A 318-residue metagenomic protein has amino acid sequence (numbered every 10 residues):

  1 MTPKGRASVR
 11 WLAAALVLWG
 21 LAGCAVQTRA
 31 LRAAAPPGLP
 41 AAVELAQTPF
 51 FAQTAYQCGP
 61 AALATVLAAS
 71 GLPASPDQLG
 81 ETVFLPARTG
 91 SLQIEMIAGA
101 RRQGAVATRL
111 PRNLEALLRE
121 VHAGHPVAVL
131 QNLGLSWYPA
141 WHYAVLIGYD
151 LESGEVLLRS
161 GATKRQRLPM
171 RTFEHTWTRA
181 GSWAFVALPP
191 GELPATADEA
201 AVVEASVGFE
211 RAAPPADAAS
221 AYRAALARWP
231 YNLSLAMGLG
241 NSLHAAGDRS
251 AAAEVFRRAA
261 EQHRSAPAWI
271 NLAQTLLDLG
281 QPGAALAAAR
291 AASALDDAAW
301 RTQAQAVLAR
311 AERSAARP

Functional and structural regions predicted by a protein language model:
A25-L31, L151-L239: Noncatalytic regulatory segments and standalone regulatory/sensor domains
A25-N113, L117, L188-E192, A205-G208 (+5 more regions): Cysteine-nucleophile protease catalytic domains, especially the papain-like/related folds used in DUB/UBL proteases
V106, L110-R159: Active-site-adjacent substructure of cysteine-protease-like catalytic cores
L235, A268-W269, R301-A304: TPR alpha-solenoid repeat register
